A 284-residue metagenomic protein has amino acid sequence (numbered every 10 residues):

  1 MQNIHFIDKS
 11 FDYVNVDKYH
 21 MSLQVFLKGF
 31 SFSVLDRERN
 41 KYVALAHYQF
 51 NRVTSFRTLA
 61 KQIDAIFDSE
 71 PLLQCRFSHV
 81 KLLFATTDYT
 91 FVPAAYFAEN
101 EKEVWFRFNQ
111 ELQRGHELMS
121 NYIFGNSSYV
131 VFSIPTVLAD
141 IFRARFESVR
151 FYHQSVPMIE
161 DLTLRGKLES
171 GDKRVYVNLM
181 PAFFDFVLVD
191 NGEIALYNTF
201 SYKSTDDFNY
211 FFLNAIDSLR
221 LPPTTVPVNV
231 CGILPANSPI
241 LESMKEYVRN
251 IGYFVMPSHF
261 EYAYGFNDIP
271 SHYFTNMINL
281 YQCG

Functional and structural regions predicted by a protein language model:
M1-G284: Hydrophobic/aromatic-enriched cytosolic interaction surfaces used to assemble or bind macromolecules
